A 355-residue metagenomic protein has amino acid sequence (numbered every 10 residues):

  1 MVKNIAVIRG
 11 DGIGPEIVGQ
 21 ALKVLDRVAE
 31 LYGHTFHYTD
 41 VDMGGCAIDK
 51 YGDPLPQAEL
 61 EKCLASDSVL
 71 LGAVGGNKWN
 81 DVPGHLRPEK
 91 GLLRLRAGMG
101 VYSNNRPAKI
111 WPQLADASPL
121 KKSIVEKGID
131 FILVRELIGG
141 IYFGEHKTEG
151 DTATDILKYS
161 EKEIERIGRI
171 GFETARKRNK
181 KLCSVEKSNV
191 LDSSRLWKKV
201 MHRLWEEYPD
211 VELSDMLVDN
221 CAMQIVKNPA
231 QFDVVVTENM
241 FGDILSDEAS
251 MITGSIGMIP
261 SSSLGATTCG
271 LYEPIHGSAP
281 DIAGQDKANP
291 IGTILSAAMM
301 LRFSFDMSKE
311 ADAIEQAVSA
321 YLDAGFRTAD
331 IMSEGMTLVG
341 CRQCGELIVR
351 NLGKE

Functional and structural regions predicted by a protein language model:
M1-I5: Extreme N-terminal starter segment of soluble prokaryotic enzymes
A6-K23, V28-A29, G150-D219, Q231: Glycine-rich phosphate/diphosphate-binding loop of Rossmann-like nucleotide-binding domains
D11-G14, D67, V134, G171 (+4 more regions): Buried hydrophobic positions in well-ordered alpha/beta secondary-structure cores of metabolic enzymes
G33-Q57, M223-I225: N-terminal beta-loop-helix "entrance" segment that forms/cooperates in small-molecule cofactor or anionic ligand
G45-I48, V226-F326: Glycine-rich phosphate/nucleotide-binding loop
D49-T154, M240: N-terminal glycine-rich phosphate/adenylate-binding segment common to multiple enzyme folds
I138-R178, L182-C183, S188-V190, Y208 (+2 more regions): Glycine-rich phosphate/pyrophosphate-binding loop and the adjoining helix
N189, W197-K198, L204-G257, L352-G353: Accessory "access/gating" subregions that flank catalytic or transport cores
